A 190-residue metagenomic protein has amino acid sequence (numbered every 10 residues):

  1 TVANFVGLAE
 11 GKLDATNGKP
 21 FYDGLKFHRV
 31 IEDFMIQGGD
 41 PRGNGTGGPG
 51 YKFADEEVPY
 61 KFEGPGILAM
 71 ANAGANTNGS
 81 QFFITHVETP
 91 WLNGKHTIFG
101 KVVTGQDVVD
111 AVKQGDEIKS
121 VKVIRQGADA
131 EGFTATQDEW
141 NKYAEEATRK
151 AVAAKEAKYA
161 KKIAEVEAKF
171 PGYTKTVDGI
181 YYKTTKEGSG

Functional and structural regions predicted by a protein language model:
T1-G190: Cross-family detector of peptidyl-prolyl cis-trans isomerase
